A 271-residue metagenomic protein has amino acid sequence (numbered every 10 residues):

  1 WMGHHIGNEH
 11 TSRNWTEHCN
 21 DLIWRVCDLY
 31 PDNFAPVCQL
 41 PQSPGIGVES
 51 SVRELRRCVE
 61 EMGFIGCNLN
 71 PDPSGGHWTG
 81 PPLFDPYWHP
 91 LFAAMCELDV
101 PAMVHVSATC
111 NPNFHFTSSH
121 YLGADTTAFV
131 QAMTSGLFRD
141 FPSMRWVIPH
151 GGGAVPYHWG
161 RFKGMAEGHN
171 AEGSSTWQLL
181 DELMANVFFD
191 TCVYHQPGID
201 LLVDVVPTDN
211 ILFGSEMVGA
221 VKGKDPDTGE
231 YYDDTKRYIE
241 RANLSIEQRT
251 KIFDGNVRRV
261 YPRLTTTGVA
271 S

Functional and structural regions predicted by a protein language model:
W1-H4, P41-G45, D72-S74, A108-C110 (+4 more regions): Short, solvent-exposed loop/turn segments at secondary-structure junctions
W1-W78, P86-Y87, D234: Mid-domain alpha/beta scaffold segments of enzyme catalytic cores
G3-H10, T79, T117-Y121, E240-L244: Short coil/turn segments at secondary-structure junctions
E9-T16, V48, P81, D85 (+4 more regions): Flexible, glycine- and charge-enriched loops at secondary-structure boundaries
D21-L29, R53-R57, I65, A154 (+4 more regions): Mid-to-C-terminal alpha-helical segments outside catalytic/metal-binding sites
A35, M184-F188, K236: Short, solvent-exposed beta-strand edge segments and adjacent coil->beta transition regions
Q39, P149, C192, D254-G255: Conserved beta-strand termini and adjacent loop/short-helix elements that scaffold enzyme active sites in alpha/beta
V59-L212, T265, V269-S271: Catalytic pocket-lining loop regions of alpha/beta-barrel enzymes, especially the amidohydrolase/enolase/GH5 lineages
